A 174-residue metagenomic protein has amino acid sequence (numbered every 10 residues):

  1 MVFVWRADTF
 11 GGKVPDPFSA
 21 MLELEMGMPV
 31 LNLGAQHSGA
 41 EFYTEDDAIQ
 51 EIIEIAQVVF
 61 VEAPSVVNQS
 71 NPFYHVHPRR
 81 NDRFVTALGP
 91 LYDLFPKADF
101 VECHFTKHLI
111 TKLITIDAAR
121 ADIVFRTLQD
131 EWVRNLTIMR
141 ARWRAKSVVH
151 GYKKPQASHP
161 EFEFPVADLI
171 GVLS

Functional and structural regions predicted by a protein language model:
M1-V4, T9-S174: Extracellular glycan-modifying ectodomains
